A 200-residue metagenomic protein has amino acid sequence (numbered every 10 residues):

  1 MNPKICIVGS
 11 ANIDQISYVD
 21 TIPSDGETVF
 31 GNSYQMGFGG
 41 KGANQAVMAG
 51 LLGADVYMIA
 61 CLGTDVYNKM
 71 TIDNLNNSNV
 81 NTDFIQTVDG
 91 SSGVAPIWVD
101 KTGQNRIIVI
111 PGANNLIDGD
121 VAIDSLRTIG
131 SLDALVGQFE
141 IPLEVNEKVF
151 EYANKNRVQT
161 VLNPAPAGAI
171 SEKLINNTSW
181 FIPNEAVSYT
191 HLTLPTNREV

Functional and structural regions predicted by a protein language model:
M1-C61, V66-M70, N77: Glycine-rich phosphate/adenosyl-contacting loop at the front of the ribokinase-like
S78-D89: A glycine-rich helix N-cap at a beta->alpha junction
T87, I97-A134, F139: Conserved phosphate-binding/catalytic loop of the ribokinase/pfkB sugar-kinase fold
N156-Q159: A short helix->loop->beta-strand "cap" motif at the edges of active sites that frequently abuts
P166-K173: Short, glycine/polar-rich helix-capping loops at beta-to-alpha or helix-loop-helix junctions that flank or form
S179-A186: Non-cysteine beta-strand/loop elements that form the S-adenosyl-L-methionine
T190-T196: Conserved small/polar residues in nucleotide/adenosyl-binding loops
